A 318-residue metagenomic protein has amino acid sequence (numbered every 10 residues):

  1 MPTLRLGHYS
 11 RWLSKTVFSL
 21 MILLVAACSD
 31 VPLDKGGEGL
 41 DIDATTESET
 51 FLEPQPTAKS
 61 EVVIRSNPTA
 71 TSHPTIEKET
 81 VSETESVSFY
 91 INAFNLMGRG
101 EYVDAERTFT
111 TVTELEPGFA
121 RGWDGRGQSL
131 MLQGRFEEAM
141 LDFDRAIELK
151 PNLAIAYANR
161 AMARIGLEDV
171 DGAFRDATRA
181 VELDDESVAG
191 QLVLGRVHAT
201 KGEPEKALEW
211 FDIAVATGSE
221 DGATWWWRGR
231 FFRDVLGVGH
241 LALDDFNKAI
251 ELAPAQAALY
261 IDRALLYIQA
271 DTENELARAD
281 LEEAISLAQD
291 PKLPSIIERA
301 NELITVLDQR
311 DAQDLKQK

Functional and structural regions predicted by a protein language model:
P32-I91, E114, Q313-K318: Ser/Thr-rich, Proline-interspersed low-complexity disordered segments
S82-R121, G125-Q128, L132: Alpha-helical segment of the N-proximal tetratricopeptide repeat
M97, D124, M131, A158 (+4 more regions): Position-specific recognition of the canonical hydrophobic site in helix A of tetratricopeptide repeat
R99-T108, L132-R145, L167-R179, T200-I213 (+2 more regions): Structural signature of tandem alpha-helical TPR/SEL1-like repeats, specifically the intra-repeat loop/turn
L115, L149, L183, T217-G218 (+3 more regions): Structural marker of alpha-solenoid helical repeat scaffolds
G122, A156, G190, T224 (+2 more regions): TPR alpha-solenoid repeat register
